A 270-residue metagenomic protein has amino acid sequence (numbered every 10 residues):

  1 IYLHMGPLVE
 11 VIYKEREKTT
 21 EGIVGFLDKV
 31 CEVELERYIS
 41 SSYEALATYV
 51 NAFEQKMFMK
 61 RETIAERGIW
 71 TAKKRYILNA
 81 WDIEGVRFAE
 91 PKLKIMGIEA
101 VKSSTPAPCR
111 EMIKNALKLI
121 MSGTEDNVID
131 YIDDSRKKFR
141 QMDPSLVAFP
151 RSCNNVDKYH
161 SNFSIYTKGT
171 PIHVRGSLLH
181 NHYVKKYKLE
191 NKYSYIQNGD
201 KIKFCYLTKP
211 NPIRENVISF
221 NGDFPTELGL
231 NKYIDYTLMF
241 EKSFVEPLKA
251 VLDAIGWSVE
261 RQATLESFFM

Functional and structural regions predicted by a protein language model:
I1-L3: Extended, hydrophobic alpha-helical segments in both membrane/secreted and soluble proteins
M5-M270: DNA-dependent DNA polymerase catalytic subunits
